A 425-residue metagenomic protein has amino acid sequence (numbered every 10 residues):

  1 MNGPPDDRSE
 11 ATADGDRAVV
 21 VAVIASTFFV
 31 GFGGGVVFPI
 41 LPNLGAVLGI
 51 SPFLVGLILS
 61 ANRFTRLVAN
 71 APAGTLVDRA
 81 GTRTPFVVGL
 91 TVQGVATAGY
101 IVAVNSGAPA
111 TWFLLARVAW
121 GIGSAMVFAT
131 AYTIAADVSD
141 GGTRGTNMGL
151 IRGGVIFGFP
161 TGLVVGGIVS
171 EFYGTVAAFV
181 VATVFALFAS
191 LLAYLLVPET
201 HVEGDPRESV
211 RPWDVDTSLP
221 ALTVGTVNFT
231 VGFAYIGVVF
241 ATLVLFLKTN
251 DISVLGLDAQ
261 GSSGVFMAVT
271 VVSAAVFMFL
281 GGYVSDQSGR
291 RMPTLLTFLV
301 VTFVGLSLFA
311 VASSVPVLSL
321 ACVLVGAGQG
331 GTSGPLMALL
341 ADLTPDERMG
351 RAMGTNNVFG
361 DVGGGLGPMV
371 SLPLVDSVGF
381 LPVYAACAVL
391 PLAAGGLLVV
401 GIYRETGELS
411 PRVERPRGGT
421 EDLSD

Functional and structural regions predicted by a protein language model:
N2-D16, P198-T226, E414-D425: Juxtamembrane intracellular "pre-TM" segments in multi-pass secondary transporters
F28, A110-M126, V317-G331: Hydrophobic core of transmembrane alpha-helices in multi-pass small-molecule transporters, especially MFS/SLC-type
A69-G81, F277-R290: Helix-to-loop junctions at the C-terminal end of transmembrane segments in multipass secondary transporters
F86, T294-L295: Primarily marks hydrophobic transmembrane alpha-helices of the MFS/SLC 12-helix fold
T91-G107, V300-S313: C-terminal ends and interior cores of transmembrane alpha-helices in multi-pass membrane transporters/permeases
L114-F157: Cytoplasmic helix-loop-helix junction between adjacent transmembrane helices in 12-TM secondary transporters
I151-V197, L381: Helix-loop-helix hairpin linking two adjacent transmembrane segments in secondary transporters
V184-E203, A394-I402: C-terminal membrane-cytosol helix-exit motif in multi-pass small-molecule transporters
